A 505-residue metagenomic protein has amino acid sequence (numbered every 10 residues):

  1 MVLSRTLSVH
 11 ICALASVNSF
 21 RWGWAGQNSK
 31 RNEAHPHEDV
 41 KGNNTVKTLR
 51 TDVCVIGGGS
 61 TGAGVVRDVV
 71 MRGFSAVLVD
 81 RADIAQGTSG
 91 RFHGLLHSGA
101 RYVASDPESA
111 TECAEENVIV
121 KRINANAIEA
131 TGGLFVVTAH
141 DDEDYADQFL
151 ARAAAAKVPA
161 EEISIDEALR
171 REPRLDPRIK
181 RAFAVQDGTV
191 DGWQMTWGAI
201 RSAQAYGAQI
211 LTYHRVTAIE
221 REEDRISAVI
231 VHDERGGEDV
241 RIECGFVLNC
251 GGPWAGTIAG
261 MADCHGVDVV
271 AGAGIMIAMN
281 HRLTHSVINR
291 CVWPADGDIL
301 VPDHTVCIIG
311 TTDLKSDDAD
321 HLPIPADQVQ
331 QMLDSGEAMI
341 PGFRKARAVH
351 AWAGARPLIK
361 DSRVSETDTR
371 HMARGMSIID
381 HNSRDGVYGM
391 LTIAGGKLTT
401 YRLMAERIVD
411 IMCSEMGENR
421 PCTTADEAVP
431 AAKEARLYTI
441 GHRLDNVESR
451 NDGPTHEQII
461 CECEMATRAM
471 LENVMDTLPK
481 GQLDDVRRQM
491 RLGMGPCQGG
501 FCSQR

Functional and structural regions predicted by a protein language model:
N18-S19, R31-V53, M71: Extreme N-terminal leader/targeting segments of oxidoreductases
L49-T51, G237-F246: Core beta-strand elements of the Rossmann-like FAD/NAD(P) dinucleotide-binding domain in flavoenzyme oxidoreductases
V53-V77: N-terminal Rossmann-like FAD-binding beta1-loop-alpha1 element of flavoenzymes
V70-G90: Glycine-rich FAD pyrophosphate-binding loop
H93-R171: Dinucleotide-binding Rossmann-like beta1-alpha1 core, especially the glycine-rich loop that anchors the ADP
V136-Y206, L211-T212, A218-R225, H304 (+2 more regions): Flavin (FAD/FMN) cofactor-binding and adjacent substrate-gating region of FAD-dependent oxidoreductase domains
N249-C264: Flavin (primarily FAD) binding-site architecture
D268-V269, L283, V287, C291-T305 (+1 more regions): C-terminal catalytic lobe of FAD-dependent flavoproteins
